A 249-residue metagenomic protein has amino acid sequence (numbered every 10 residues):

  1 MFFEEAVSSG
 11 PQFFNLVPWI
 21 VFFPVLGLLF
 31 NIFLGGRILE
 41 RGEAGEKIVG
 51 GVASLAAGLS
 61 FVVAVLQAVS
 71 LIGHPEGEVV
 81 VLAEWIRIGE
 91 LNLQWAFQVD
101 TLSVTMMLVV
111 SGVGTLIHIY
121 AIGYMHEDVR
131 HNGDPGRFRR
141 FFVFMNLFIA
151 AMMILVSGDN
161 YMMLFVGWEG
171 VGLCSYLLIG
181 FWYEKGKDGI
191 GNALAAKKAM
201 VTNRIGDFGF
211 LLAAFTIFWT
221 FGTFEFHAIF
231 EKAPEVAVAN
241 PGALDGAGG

Functional and structural regions predicted by a protein language model:
M1-G249: ...captures the hydrophobic TM-helix bundle architecture rather than a specific catalytic motif, and can also fire on
